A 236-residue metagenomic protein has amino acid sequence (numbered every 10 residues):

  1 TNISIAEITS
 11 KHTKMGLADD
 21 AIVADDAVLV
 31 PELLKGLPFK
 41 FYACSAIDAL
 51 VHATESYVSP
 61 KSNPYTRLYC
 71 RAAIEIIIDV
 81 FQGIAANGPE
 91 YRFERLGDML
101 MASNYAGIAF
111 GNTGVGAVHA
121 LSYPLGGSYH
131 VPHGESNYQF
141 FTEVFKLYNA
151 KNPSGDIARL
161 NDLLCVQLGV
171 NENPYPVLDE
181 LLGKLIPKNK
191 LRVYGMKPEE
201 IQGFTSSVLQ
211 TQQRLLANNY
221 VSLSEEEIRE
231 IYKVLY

Functional and structural regions predicted by a protein language model:
I3-T113: Carboxylate- and glycine-rich phosphate/diphosphate-binding segment that chelates Mg2+/Mn2+
L50-T54, M99-G107, F141, L178 (+3 more regions): Short alpha-helical scaffolding segments that buttress acidic/His motifs in well-ordered protein cores
C70, L96-M99, I157, I201 (+1 more regions): Hydrophobic packing residues in well-ordered alpha-helices of helical domains and bundles
I78, V118-S122, I157-D162, L182-P187 (+1 more regions): Short acidic (Asp/Glu) and glycine-rich catalytic loops that position anionic groups and cofactors
N104-N137, Q213-L215: Glycine-rich phosphate/pyrophosphate-binding beta-alpha loops
S128-G203: Gly/Pro-rich interdomain helix-loop hinge
E200-Y236: Short, amphipathic C-terminal "tail helix"
